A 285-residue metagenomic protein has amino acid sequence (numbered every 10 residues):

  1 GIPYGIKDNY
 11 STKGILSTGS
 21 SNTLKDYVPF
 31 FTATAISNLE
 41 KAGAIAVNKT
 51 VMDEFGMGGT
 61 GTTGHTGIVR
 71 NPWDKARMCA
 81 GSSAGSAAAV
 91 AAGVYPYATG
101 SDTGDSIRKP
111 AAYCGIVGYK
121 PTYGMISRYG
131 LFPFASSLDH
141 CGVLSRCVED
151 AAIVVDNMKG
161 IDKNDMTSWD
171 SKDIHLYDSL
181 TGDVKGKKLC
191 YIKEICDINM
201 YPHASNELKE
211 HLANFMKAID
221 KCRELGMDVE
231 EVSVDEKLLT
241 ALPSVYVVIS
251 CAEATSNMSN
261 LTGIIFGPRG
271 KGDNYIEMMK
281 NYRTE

Functional and structural regions predicted by a protein language model:
G1-S21, D183-I192, C196-Y201, V248-E285: Short helix-loop capping/hinge segments that flank enzyme active sites or metal/cofactor-binding pockets
G1-T103, K217-L225: Gly/Ser-rich catalytic/binding loops embedded in alpha/beta enzyme cores
A42, I116-T122, I126, C141 (+5 more regions): Change "in soluble alpha/beta enzymes" to "in soluble alpha/beta proteins
V47, D228-D235: General small-molecule cofactor/ligand-binding pocket signal
M52-F55, S101-I107, A111-Y113, I195 (+1 more regions): Acidic, glycine-rich active-site loops and adjacent beta-strand->loop/helix elements that engage anionic groups
G61, T103-Y129: Glycine/threonine-rich beta-strand-loop-alpha-helix active-site module that forms ligand/phosphate-binding
G64-G67, C114-G118, V247-C251: Short, hinge-like loop/turn segments at secondary-structure boundaries
K120-A213, D273-Y282: A short helix-breaking turn/cap at a secondary-structure junction
